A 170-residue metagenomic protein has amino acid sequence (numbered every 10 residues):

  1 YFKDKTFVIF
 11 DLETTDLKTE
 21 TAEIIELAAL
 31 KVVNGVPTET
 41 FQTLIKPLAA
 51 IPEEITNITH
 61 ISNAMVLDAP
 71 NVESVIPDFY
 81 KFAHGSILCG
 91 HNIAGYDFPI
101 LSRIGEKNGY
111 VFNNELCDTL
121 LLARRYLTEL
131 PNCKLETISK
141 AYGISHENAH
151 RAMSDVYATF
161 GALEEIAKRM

Functional and structural regions predicted by a protein language model:
Y1-F2, A162-M170: Acidic two-metal-ion nuclease catalytic site recognized across multiple nuclease folds, prominently DnaQ/RNase D-T
Y1-N114, T128-H150: Conserved non-catalytic scaffold segment of RNase H-like nuclease domains
S74, A123, V156-Y157: Short secondary-structure boundary/hinge segments and terminal tails
S102, R124, K140, G161-E164: A broadly conserved amphipathic alpha-helix scaffold signal in soluble, globular proteins
N114-R124: A short, structured active-site edge motif that brings together acidic residues
R151-E165: Acidic, divalent-metal-coordinating active-site segment for phosphoryl/phosphodiester hydrolysis, typified by short
